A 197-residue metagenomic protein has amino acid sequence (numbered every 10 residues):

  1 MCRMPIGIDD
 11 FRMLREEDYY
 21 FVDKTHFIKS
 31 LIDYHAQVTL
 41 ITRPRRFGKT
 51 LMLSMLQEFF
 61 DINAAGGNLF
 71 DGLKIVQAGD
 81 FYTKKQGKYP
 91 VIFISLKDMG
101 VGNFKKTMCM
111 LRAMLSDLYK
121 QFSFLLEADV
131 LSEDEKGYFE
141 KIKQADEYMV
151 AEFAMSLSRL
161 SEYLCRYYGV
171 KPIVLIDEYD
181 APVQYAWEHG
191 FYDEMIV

Functional and structural regions predicted by a protein language model:
M1-V197: Phosphate-binding site recognition
